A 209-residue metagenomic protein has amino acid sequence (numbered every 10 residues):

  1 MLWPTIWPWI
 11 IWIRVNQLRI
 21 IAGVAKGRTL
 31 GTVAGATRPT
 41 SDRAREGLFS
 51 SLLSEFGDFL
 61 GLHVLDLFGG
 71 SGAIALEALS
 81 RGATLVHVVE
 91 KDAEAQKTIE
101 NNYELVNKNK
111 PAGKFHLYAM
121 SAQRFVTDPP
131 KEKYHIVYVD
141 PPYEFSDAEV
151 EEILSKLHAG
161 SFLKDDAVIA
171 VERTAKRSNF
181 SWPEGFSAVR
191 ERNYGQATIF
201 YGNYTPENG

Functional and structural regions predicted by a protein language model:
L2-G209: Class I S-adenosyl-L-methionine-dependent methyltransferase catalytic core
